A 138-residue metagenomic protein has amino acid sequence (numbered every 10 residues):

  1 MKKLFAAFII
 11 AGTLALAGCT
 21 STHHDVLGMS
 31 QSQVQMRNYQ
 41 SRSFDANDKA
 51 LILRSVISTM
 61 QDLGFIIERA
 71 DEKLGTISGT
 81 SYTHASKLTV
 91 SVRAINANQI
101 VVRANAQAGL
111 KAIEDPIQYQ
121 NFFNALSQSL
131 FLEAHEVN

Functional and structural regions predicted by a protein language model:
M1-F8: Bacterial N-terminal signal peptides that target proteins for export
A11-G12: Repetitive helical segments and hydrophobic/amphipathic motifs
A15-G18: C-terminal motif of bacterial Sec signal peptides marking the signal peptidase cleavage site
T20-N138: Ser/Thr-rich, low-complexity intrinsically disordered terminal regions
